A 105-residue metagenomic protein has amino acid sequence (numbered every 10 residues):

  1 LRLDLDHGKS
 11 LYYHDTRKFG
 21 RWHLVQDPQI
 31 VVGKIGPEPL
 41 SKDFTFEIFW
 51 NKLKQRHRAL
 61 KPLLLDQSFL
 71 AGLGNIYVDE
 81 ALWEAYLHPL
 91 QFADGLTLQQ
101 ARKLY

Functional and structural regions predicted by a protein language model:
L1-A71, Y77-V78, L82-E84, F92: Phosphate/anion-contacting hairpin/loop surfaces
Y86-G95, Q99-A101: RNA substrate-recognition surfaces in RNA-acting enzymes
L104-Y105: Positively charged, helix-rich recognition surfaces that bind polyanionic ligands
